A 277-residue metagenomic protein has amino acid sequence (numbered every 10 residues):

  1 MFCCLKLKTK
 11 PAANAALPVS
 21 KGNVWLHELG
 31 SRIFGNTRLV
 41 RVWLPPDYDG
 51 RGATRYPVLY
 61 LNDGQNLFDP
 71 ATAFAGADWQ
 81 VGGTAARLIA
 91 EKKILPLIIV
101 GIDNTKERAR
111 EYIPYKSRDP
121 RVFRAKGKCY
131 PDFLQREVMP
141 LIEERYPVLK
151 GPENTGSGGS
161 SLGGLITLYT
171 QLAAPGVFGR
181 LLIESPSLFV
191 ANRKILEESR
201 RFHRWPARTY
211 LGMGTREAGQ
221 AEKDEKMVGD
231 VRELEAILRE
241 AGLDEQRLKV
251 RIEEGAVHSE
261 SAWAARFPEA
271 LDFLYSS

Functional and structural regions predicted by a protein language model:
F2-S277: Non-catalytic cap/lid and distal C-terminal segments of serine-dependent acyl enzymes
